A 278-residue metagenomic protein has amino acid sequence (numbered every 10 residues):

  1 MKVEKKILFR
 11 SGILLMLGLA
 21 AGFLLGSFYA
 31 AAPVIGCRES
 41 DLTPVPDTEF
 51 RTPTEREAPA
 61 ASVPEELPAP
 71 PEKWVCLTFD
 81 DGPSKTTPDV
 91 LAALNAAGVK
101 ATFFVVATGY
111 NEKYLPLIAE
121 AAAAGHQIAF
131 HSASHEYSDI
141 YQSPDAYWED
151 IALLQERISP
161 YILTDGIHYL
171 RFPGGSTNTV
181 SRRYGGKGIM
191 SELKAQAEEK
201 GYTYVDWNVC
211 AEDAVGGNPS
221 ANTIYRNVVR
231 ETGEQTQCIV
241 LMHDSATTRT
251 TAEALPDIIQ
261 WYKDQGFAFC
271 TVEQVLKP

Functional and structural regions predicted by a protein language model:
M1-C76, A92-A101, N208, G233-P278: Terminal accessory/targeting
L8, I13, A60-P64, K113 (+5 more regions): Sparse, context-dependent recognition of short Cys/His-centered cofactor- or disulfide-binding micro-motifs
L42-I167, A268, K277: Active-site beta->alpha N-cap acidic-glycine motif
L94, A121, Q196-A197, Y262: Generic structural signal for hydrophobic
H135-L241, S245-W261, F267, Q274-K277: Catalytic domains of cell-wall/extracellular-matrix polysaccharide-remodeling enzymes, centered on de-N-acetylation
